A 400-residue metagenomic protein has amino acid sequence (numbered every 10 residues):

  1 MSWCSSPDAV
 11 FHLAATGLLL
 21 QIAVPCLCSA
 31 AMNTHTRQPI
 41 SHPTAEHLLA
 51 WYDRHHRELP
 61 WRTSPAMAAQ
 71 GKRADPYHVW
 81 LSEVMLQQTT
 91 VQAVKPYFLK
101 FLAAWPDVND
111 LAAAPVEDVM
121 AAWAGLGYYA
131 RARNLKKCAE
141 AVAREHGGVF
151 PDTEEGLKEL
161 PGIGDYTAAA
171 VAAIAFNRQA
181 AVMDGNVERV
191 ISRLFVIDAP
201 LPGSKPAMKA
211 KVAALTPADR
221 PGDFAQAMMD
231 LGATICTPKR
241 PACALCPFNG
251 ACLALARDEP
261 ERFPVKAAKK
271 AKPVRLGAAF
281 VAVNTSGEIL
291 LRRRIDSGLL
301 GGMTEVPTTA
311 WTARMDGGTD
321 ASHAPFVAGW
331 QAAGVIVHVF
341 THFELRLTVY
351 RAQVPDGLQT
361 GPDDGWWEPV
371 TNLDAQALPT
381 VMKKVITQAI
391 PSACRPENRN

Functional and structural regions predicted by a protein language model:
L13, L18-M67, D230-N400: Intrinsically disordered, low-complexity, charged terminal extensions of DNA damage-control enzymes
H42, E46-H47, W51-A244, F248-E261 (+1 more regions): Catalytic cores of DNA base-excision repair glycosylases
